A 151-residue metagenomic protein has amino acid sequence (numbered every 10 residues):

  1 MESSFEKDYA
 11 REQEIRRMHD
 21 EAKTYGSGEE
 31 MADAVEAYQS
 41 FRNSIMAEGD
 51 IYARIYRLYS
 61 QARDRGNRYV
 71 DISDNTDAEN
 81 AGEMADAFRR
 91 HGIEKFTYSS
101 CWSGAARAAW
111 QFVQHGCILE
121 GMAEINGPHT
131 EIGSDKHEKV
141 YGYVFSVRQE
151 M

Functional and structural regions predicted by a protein language model:
M1-G104: An N-terminal amphipathic alpha-helical segment
V35, V70, V113, V140 (+1 more regions): Extended aliphatic helical segments
G82, A106-W110, H129-H137: Short, solvent-exposed polar/charged micro-motifs at secondary-structure junctions
A105-E120: Short, aromatic/basic amphipathic alpha-helical patches
I118-M151: C-terminal edge-of-domain segments
